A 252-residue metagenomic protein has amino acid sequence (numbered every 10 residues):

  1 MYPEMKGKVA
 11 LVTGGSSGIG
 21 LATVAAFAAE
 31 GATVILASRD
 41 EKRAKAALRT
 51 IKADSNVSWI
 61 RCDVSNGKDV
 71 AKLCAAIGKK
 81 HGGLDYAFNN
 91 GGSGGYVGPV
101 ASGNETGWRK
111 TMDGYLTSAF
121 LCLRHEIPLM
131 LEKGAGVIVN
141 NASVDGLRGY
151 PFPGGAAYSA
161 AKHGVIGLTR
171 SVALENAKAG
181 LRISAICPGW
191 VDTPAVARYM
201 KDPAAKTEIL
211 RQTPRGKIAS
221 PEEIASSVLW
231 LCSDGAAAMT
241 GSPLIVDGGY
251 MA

Functional and structural regions predicted by a protein language model:
S16-S17: Conserved glycine-rich cofactor-binding loop
E41-K42, R61-K72, E105, E222-E223: The beta1-alpha1 cofactor-binding region of Rossmann-like NAD(H)/NADP(H)-dependent oxidoreductases
G94-V97, L229, T240-A252: Short C-terminal tail/terminal secondary-structure segment of NAD(P)H-dependent dehydrogenase/reductase domains
G98-V100, N104-R109, I209: Substrate-binding pocket helix/loop in short-chain dehydrogenase/reductase
L123, A161, T169: Active-site helix of classical SDR
S143: Residue(s) in the substrate-gating loop at a strand-loop-helix junction that position the organic substrate next
A177, R182, M239-G241: Short, small/polar-rich loop/turn modules that mediate ligand/substrate recognition or access, typified
